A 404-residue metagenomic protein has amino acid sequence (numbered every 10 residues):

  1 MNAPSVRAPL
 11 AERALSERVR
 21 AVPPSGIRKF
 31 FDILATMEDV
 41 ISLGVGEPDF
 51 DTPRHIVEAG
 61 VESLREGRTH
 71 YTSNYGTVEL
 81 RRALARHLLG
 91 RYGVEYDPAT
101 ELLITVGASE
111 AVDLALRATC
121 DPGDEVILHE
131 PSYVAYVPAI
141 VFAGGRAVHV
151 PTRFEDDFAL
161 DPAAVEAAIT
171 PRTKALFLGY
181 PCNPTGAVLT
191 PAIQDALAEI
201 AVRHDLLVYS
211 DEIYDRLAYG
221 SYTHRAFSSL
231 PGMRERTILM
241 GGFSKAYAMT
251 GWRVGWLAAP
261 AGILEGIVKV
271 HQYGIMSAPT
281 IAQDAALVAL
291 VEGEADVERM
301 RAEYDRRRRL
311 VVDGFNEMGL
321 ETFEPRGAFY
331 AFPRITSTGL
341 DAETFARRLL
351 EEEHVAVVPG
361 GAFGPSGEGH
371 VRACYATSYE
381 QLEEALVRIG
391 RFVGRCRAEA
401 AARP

Functional and structural regions predicted by a protein language model:
M1-L15, R20-P23, I33-M37, I41 (+2 more regions): PLP-dependent class I/II
F30, S63-H87, R91-Y92: N-terminal Rossmann-like NAD(P)+-binding subdomain of aldehyde/semialdehyde dehydrogenases
